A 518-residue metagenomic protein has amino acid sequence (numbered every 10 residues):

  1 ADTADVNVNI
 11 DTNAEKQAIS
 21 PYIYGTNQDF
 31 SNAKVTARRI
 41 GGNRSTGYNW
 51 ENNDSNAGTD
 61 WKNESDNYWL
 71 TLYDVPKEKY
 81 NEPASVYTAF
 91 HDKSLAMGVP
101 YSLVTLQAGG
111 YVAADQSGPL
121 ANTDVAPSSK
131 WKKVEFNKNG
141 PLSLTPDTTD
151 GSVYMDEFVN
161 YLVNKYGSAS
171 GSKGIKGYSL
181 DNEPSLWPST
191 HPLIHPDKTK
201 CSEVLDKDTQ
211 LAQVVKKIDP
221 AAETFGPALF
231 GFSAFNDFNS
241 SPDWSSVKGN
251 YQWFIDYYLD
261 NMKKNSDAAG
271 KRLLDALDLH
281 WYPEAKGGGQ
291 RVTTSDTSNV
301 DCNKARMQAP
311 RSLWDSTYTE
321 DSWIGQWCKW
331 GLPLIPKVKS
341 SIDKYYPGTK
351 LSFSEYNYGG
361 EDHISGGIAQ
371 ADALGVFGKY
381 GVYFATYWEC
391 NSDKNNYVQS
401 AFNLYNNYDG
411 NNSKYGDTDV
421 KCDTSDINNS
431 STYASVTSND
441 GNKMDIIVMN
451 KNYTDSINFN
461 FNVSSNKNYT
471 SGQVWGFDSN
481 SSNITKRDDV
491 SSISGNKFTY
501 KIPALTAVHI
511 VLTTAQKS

Functional and structural regions predicted by a protein language model:
N7-E157, S179, P184-K200: N-terminal substrate-binding region of glycoside hydrolase catalytic domains
S31-V35, Y48, G110-A114, P184-P188 (+7 more regions): Flexible loop/turn segments at secondary-structure boundaries
K93-S94, P100-A113, G140-K165, K173-K207 (+7 more regions): Mobile, glycine-rich extracellular loop/lid and propeptide segments that shape or gate substrate/ligand access
V153-Y161, Y166, C201-S365, Q370: Noncatalytic carbohydrate-binding groove/subsite architecture in carbohydrate-active enzymes
H363, L374-M444, K467, N480-N483: Glycan-recognition and catalytic regions of carbohydrate-active enzymes
I427-N468, L505-V511: Carbohydrate-binding surface patches
N458-S491: C-terminal accessory region downstream of the catalytic core in glycan-modifying enzymes
S491-S518: C-terminal beta-strand-rich structural cap/linker in extracellular carbohydrate-active enzymes
